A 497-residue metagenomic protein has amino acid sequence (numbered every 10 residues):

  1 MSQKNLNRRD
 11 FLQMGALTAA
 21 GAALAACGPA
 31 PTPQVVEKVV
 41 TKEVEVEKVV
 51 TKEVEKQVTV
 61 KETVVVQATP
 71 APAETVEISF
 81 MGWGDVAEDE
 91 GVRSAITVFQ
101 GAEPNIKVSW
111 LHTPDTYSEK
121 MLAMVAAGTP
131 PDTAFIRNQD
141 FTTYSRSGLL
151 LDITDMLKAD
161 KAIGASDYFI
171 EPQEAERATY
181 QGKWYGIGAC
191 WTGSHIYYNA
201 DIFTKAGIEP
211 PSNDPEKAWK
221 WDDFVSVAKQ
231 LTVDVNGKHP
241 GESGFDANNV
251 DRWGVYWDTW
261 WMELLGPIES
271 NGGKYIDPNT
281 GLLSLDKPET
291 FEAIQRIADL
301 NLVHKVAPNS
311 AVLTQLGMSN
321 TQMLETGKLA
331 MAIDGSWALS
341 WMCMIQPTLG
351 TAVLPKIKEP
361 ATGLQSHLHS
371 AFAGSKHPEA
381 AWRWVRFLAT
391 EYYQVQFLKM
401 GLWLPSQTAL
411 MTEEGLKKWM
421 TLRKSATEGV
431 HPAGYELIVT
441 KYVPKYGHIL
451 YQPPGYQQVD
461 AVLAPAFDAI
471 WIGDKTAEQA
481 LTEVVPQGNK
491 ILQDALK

Functional and structural regions predicted by a protein language model:
S2-K4, D10-P29: N-terminal export signals
V50, V58-P72, D299, K305 (+3 more regions): Conserved C-terminal helix/tail region of periplasmic/extracytoplasmic solute-binding proteins
E74-D85, I106-L111, T133, V255: Short, well-ordered beta-strand elements
S94-P172, T179, T204-P211, Q322-E325 (+2 more regions): Extracytoplasmic "Venus flytrap"/periplasmic binding protein-like
Q139-H195, D222, E242-N249, T348-V353 (+2 more regions): Hinge/lid segment of periplasmic solute-binding proteins
T179-A189, S194, T204, K220-L282: Extracytoplasmic/periplasmic solute-binding protein
V225-Q230, N279-T314, C343-I345, L354: Glycine-centered hinge/linker elements that transmit conformational signals in sensory and ligand-binding systems
A311, W337-S340, H367-Q457: Mature extracytoplasmic/periplasmic domains
